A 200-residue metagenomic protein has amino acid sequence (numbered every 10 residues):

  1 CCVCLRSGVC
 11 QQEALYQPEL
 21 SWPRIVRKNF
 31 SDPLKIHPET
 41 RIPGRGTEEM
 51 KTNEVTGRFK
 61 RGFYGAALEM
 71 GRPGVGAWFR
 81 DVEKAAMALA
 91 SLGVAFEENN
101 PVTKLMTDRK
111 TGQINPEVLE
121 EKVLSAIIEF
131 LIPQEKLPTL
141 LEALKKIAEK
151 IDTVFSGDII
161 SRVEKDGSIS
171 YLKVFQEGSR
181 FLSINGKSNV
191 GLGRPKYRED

Functional and structural regions predicted by a protein language model:
C1-R24: Iron-sulfur cluster-binding cysteine motifs and their immediate structural context in ferredoxin-like electron-transfer
Q11-L15, V94, P133, K146-T153: Generic secondary-structure signature for well-ordered alpha-helical cores
Y16-E19, V94-T103, T153-S161: Flexible, glycine/charged-enriched surface loops at secondary-structure junctions
I25-R61, A86-A90, M106, Q113 (+2 more regions): Long, contiguous binding/interaction regions
T52-G112: Non-catalytic interaction/regulatory modules that flank or connect domains
M70-R72, F130-Q134: Short beta-strand-to-loop capping motifs
G76-D81, Q134-A143: Short, conserved charged micro-motifs
K122-A126: Flexible loop/N-cap segments at domain edges
